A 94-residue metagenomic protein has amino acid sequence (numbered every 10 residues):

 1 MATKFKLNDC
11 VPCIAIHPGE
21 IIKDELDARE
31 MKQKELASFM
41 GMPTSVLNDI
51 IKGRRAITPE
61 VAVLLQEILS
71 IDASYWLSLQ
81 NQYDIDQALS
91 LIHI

Functional and structural regions predicted by a protein language model:
T3-M31: A short, Lys/Arg-rich alpha-helix, primarily the initiator
E25, F39, I50-G53, L79: Residues in the recognition helix of alpha-helical DNA-binding motifs
A28, F39, I68: Residues within the alpha-helical elements of helix-turn-helix
K34, S45, S74: Key DNA-contact positions within bacterial/archaeal DNA-binding proteins
G41-E67: Recognition helix of helix-turn-helix/homeodomain-like DNA-binding domains that insert into the DNA major groove
E60-Y75, Q80: DNA major-groove recognition helix of helix-turn-helix/homeodomain DNA-binding modules
I92-I94: Conserved small/polar residues in nucleotide/adenosyl-binding loops
